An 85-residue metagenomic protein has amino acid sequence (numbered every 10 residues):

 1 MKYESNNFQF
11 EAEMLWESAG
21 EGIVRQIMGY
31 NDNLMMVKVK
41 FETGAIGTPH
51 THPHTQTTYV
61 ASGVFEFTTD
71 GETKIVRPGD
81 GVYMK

Functional and structural regions predicted by a protein language model:
M1-N33: A short, N-terminal "cap"/entry segment at the start of jelly-roll beta-barrel domains of the cupin/DSBH fold
S18-G22, M35-T51: Conserved short histidine dyad/triad with adjacent acidic residue
N33, T57, E72-T73: A short, glycine- and basic residue-enriched loop/turn that sits immediately adjacent to a domain's principal
M35-M36, E66, I75: General beta-strand recognition
V39-E42, T51-F67: Short, conserved beta-strand element in jelly-roll/cupin
G71-K85: Short acidic-glycine-tyrosine-enriched beta hairpin
